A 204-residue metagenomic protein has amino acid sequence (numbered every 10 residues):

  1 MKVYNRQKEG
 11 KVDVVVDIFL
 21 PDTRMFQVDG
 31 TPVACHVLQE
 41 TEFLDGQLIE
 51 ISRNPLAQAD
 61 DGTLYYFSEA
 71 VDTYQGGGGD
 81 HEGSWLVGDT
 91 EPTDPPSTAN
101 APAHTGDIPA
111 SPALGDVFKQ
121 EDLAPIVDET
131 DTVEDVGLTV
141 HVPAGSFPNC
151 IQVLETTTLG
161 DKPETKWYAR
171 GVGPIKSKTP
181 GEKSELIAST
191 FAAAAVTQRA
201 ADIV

Functional and structural regions predicted by a protein language model:
M1-V204: Conserved functional acidic sites
